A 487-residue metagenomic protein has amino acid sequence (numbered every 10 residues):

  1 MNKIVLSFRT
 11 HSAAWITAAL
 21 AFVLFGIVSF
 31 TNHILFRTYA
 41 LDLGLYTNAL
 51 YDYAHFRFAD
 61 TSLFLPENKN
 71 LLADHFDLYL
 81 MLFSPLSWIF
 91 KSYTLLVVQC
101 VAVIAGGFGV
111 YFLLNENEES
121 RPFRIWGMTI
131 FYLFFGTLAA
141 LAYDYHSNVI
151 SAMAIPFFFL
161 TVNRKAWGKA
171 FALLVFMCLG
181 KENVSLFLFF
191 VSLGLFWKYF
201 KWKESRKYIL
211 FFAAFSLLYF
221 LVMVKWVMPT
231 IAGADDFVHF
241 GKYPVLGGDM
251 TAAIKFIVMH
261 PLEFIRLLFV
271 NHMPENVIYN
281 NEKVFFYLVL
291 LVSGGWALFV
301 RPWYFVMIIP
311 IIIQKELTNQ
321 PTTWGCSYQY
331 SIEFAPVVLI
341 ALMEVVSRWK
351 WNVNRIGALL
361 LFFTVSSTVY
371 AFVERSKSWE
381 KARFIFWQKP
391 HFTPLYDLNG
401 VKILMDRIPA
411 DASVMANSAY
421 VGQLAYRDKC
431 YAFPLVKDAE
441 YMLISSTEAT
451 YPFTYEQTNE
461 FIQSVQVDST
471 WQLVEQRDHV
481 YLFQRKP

Functional and structural regions predicted by a protein language model:
M1-I27, N115, R121, E204-F212: Start-transfer (signal-anchor) and selected internal transmembrane alpha helices of multi-pass inner/ER membrane
W15, T94, I104-G136, A152-M153 (+1 more regions): Transmembrane-helix signature of polytopic, membrane-embedded enzymes that assemble or transfer cell-envelope glycans
W15-A19, P122, A213-L217, R348-S378: Signature aromatic-anchored transmembrane alpha helix within multi-pass, membrane-resident enzymes that catalyze glycan
I27-F30, Y46-L71, L78-Y79: Extracytosolic helix-loop segments that constitute the early lumenal/periplasmic catalytic or substrate-binding loops
V98-A102, W126-V162, F176-F187, Y330-F334: Multi-pass, polyprenyl lipid-linked donor-dependent membrane glycosyltransferases
C100, L186, F305-W351: Hydrophobic/aromatic-rich transmembrane helices and adjacent perimembrane loops
E118, S147-I150, I155-K169, F196-K203: Membrane-interface transmembrane helices that cradle and orient dolichyl/undecaprenyl
N271, N280-I308, I312: Hydrophobic, aromatic-rich transmembrane alpha-helices and their immediate juxtamembrane boundary segments
